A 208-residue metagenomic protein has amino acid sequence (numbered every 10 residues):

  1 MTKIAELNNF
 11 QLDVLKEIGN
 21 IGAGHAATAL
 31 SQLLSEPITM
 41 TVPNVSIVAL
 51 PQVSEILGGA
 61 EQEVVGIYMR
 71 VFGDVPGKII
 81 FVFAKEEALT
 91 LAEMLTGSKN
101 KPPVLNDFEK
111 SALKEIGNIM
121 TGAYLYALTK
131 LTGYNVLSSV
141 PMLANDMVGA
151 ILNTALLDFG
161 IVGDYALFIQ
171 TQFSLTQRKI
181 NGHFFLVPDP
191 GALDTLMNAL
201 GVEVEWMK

Functional and structural regions predicted by a protein language model:
T2-H25, S31-K208: Composition-driven recognition of glycine/serine/threonine/acidic- and proline-rich low-complexity segments and repeats
